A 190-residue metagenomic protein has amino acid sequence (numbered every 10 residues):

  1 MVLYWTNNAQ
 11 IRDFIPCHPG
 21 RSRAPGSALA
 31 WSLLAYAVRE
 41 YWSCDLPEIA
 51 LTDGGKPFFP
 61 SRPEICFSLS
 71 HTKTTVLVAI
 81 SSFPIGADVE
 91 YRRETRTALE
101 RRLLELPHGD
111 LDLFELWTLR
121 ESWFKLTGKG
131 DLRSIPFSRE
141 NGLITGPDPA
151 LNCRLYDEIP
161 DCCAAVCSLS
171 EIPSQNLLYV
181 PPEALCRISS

Functional and structural regions predicted by a protein language model:
M1-S190: Core catalytic alpha/beta fold that binds nucleotide/phospho-ligands
